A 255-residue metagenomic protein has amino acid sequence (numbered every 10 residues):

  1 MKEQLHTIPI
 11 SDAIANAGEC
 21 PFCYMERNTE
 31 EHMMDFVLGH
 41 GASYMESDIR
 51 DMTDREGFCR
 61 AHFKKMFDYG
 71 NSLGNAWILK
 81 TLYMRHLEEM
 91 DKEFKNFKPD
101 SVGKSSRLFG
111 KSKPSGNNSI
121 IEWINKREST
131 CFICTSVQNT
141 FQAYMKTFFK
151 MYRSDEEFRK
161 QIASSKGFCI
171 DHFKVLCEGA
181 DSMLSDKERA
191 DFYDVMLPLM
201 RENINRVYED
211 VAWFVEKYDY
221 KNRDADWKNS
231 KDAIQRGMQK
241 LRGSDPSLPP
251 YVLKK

Functional and structural regions predicted by a protein language model:
M1-K255: Intrinsically disordered, low-complexity regulatory regions of eukaryotic proteins
